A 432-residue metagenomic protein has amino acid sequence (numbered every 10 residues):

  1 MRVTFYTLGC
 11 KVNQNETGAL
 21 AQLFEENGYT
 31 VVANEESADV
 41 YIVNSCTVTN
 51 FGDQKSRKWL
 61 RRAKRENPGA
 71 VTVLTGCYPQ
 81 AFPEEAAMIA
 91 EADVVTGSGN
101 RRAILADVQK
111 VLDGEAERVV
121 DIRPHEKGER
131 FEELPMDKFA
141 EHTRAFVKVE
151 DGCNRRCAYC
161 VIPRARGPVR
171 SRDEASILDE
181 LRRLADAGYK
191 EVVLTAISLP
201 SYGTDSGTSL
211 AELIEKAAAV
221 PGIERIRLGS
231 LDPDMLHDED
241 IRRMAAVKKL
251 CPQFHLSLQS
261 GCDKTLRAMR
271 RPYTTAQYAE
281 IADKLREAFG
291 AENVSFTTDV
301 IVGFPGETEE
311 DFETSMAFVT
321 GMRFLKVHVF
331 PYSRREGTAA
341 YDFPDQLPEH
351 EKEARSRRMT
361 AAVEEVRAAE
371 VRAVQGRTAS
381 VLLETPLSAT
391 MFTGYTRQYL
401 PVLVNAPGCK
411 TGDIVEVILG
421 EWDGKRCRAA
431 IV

Functional and structural regions predicted by a protein language model:
M1-Y202, E239, M244, L250 (+6 more regions): Proteins enriched for Cys/Gly/acidic motifs involved in redox and nucleic-acid/cofactor modification
R2, N67-P68, V220-R227: Short, surface-exposed connector motifs at secondary-structure boundaries
T47-G52, Y189-K216, V220, D232-E239 (+2 more regions): Conserved glycine-rich "GG(E/T)P / GGGxP" loop and the immediately following alpha-helix in the radical SAM core
C160-G167, R225-D234, S260-R270, A291-D311 (+1 more regions): Conserved strand-turn element in the central/C-terminal portion of the radical SAM core barrel that lines
A211-E212, K216-V220, R225, L236-T298: Radical SAM/AdoMet-radical enzyme domain recognition
L256, D299, V319, V327 (+3 more regions): Hydrophobic, well-ordered secondary-structure elements that form the walls of internal hydrophobic environments
E307, M322-F324: Contiguous mid-protein beta-loop-alpha structural module that forms a pocket-lining wall or clamp of enzyme active
D342-V432: Terminal RNA-binding accessory module
